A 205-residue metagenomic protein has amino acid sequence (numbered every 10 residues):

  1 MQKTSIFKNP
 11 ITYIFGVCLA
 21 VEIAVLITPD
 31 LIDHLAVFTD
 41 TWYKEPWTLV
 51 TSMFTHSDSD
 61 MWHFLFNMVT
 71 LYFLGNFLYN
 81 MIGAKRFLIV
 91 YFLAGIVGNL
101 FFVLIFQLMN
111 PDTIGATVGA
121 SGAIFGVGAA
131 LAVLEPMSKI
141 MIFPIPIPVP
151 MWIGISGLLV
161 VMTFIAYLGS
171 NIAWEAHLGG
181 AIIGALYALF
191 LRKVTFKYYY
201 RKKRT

Functional and structural regions predicted by a protein language model:
M1-T205: A detector for small-residue-rich transmembrane helices and their helix-helix packing motifs
